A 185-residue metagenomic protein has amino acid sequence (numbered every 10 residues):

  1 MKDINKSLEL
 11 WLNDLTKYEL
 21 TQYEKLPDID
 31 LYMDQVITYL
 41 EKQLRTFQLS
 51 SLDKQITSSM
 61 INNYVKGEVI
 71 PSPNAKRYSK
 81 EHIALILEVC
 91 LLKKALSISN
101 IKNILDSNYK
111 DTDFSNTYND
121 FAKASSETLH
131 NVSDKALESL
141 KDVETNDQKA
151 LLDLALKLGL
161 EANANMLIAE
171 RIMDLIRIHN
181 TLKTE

Functional and structural regions predicted by a protein language model:
K2-Y109: Basic helix-turn-helix/winged-helix DNA-binding cores and closely related short helical interaction motifs
I104-E185: Intrinsically disordered, low-complexity, charge-dense segments enriched in Lys/Arg and Glu/Asp interspersed
